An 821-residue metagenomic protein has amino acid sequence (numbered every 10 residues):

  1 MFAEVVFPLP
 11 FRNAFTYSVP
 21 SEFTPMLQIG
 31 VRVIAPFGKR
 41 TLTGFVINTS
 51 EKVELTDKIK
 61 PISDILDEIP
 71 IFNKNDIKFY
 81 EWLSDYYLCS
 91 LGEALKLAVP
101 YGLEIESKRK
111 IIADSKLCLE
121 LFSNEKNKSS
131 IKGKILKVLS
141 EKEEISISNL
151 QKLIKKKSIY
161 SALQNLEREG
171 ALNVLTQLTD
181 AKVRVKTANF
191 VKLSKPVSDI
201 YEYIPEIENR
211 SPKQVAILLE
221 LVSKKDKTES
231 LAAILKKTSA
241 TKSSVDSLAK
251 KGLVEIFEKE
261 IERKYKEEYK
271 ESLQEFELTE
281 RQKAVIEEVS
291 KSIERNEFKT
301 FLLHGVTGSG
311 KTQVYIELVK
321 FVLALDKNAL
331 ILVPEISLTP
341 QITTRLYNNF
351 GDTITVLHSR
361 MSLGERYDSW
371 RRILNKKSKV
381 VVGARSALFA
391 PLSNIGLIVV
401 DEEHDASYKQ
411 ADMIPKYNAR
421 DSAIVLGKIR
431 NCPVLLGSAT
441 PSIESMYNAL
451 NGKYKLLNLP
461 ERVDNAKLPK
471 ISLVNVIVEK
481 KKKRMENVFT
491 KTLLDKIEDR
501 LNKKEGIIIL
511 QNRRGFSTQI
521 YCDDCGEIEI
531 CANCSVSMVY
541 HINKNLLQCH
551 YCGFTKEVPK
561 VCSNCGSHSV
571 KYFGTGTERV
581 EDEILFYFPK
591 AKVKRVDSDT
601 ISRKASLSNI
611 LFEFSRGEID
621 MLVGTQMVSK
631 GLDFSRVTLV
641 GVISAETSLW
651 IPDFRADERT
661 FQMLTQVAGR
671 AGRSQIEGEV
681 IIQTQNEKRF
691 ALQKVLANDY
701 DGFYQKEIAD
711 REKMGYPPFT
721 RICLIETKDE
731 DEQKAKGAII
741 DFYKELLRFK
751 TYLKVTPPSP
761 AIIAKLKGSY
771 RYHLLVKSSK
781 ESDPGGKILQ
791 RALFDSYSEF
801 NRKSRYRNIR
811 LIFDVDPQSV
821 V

Functional and structural regions predicted by a protein language model:
M1-A3, N189, R721-C723, Y770-L774: Short beta-strand micro-motifs in enzyme catalytic cores
M1-S438, L450-A466, F749, P784 (+1 more regions): Accessory, non-ATPase domains that flank or precede helicase/AAA+ motor cores in DNA-metabolism machines
V53-I59, S63-L66, M663, T756 (+2 more regions): Solvent-exposed, membrane-proximal periplasmic/extracellular interface segments of envelope transport and secretion
K270-T279, K283, R295-K736, I762-A764 (+3 more regions): Inter-lobe coupling/hinge segments of SF2-like helicase ATPases
F588-A591, L746-V755, R802-Y806: Short secondary-structure junctions
Q733-E745: Extracytoplasmic/periplasmic
K744, R748, Y752-K767, L811 (+2 more regions): A carboxyl-terminal module marker
